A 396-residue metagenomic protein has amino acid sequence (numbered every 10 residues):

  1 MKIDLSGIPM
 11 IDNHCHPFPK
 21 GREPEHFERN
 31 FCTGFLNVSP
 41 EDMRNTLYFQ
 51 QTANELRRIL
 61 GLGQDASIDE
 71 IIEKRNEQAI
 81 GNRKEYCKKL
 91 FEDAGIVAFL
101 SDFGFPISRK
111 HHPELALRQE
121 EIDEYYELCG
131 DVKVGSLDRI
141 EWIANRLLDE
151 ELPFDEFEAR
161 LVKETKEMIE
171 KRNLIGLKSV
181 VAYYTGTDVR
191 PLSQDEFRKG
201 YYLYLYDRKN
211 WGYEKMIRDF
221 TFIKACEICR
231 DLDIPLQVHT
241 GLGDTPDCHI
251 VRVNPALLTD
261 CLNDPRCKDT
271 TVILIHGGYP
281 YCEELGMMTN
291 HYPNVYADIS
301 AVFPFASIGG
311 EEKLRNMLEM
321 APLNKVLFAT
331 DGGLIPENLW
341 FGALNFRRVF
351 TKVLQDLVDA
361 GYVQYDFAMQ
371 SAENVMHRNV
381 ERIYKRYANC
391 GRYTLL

Functional and structural regions predicted by a protein language model:
M1-N13, K20, E25-A66, I71-E77 (+3 more regions): Mid-to-C-terminal alpha-helical segments outside catalytic/metal-binding sites
P9-R22, P235-G241, L274: Histidine-centered catalytic micro-motifs
H14, F99, L177, C229 (+5 more regions): Conserved, mostly hydrophobic/aromatic
D69-K74, A144-L152, N210, V295-F303: Short, basic, glycine/proline-bearing loop/turn elements
N82-K84, K89-P235, D244: Active-site gating/metal-coordination segments in enzymes
F105, W142, V181-Y183, T240-D244 (+3 more regions): Active-site-proximal loop/turn and secondary-structure-junction residues that shape catalytic pockets, frequently
M216-C267, G277-E284, H291: Active-site loop segments of alpha/beta catalytic cores
V253, L257, N263-I273, G277-L396: H/E-rich (His + Asp/Glu) clusters that bind or coordinate divalent metals
